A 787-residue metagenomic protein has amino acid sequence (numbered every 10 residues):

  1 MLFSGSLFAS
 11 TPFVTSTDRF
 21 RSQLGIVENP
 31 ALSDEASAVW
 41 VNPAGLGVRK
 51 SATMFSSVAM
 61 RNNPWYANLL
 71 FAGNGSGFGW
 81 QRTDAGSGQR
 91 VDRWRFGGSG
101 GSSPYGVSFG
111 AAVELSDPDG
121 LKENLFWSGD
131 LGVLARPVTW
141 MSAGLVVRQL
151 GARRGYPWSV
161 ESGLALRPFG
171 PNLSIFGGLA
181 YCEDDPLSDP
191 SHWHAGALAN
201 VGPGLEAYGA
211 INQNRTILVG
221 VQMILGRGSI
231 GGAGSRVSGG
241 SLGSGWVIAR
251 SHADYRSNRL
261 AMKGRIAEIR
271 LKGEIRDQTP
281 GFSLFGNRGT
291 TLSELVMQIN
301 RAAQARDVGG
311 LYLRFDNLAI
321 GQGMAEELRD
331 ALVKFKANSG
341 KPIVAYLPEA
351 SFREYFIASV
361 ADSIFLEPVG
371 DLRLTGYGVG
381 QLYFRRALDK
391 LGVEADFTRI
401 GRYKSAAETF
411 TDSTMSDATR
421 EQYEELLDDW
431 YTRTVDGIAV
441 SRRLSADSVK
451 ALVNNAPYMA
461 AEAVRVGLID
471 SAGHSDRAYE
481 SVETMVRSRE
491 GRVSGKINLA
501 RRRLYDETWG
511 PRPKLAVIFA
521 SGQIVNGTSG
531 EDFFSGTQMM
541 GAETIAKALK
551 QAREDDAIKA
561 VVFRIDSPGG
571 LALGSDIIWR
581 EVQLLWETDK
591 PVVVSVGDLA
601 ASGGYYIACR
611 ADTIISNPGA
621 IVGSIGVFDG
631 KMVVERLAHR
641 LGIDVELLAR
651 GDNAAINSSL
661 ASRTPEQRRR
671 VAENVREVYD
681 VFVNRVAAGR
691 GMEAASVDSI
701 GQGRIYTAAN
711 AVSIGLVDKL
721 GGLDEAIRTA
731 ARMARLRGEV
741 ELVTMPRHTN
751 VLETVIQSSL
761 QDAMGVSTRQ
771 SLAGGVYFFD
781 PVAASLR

Functional and structural regions predicted by a protein language model:
S6-G77, Q149: N-terminal, post-signal peptide beta-strand-biased segments of exported outer-membrane/organellar beta-barrel and other
S10-Q23, Y66, A72-Y255: Outer-membrane beta-barrel porins/channels
M223, R227, G232-G239, S244-I248 (+2 more regions): C-terminal alpha-helix plus adjacent terminal tail
G245-L284, G491-A516, A520-F534, A661-S662 (+3 more regions): Extracellular/periplasmic ectodomains of large secreted or surface enzymes and adhesion receptors
S257-L382, P511-V634: Cleft-lining beta-strand/loop regions that shape enzyme active-site pockets
Q381, R385-E483, E635, H639-R737: Charged, glycine-interspersed solvent-exposed loop segments at helix/strand-loop junctions that cap or gate access
R512-K550, D555-A557, N674, P746-R787: Intrinsic disorder and flexible/low-complexity segments
D724-S758: C-terminal intrinsically disordered, low-complexity extensions immediately downstream of enzyme catalytic cores
